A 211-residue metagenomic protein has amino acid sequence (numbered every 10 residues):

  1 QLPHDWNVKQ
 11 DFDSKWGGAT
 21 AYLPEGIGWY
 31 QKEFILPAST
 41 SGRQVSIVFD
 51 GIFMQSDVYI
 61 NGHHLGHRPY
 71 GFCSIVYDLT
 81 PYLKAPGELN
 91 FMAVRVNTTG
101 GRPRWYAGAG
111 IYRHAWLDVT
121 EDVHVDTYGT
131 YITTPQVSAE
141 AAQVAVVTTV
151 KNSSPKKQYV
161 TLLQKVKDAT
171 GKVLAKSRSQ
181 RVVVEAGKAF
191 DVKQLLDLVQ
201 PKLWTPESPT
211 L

Functional and structural regions predicted by a protein language model:
Q1-N7: Predominantly extracellular/luminal regions of secreted and cell-surface proteins, especially disulfide-bonded
K9, T20-Y131, S153-S154, D168-K172: Accessory beta-strand-rich segments of carbohydrate-active enzymes
I27, G87, A141, E185-A189: Solvent-exposed, conformationally flexible loop/turn segments
T40-Q44, L83-L89, K157, A189 (+1 more regions): Short glycine/proline/serine/threonine-rich loop/turn segments at secondary-structure transition edges
I60, A141-V183, V192-K193: Beta-strand-rich binding/interaction modules
C73-I75, Q180-V183, A189-V199: A beta-strand/beta-hairpin structural motif
R95, L163-K165, S208-L211: Internal, hydrophobic beta-strand segments that form the core of beta-sheet-rich folds
T134-A142: Short, solvent-exposed loop/linker segments at the N-terminal edge of repeated beta-sheet extracellular domains
